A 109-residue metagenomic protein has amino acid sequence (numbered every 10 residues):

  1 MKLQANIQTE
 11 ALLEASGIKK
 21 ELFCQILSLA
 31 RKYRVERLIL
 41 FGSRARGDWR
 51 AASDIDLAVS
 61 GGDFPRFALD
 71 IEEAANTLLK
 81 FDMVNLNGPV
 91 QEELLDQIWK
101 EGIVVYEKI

Functional and structural regions predicted by a protein language model:
M1-R37, A45-A51, S60-I109: Catalytic core of pol beta-like nucleotidyltransferases
